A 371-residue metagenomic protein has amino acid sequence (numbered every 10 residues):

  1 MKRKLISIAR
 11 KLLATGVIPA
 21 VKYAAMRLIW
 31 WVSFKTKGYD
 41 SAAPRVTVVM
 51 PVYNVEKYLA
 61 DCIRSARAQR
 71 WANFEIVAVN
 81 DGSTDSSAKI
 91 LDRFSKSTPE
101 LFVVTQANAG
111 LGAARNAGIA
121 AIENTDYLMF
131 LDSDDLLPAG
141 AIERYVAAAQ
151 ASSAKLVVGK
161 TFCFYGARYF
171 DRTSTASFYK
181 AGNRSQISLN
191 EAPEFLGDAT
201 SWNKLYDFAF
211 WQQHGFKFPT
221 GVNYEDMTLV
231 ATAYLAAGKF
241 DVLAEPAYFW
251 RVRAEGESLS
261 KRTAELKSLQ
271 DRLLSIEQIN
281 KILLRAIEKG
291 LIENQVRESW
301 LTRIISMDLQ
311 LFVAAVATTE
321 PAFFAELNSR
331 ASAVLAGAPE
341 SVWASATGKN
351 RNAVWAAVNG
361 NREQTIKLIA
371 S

Functional and structural regions predicted by a protein language model:
M1-D40, V252-S371: C-terminal subregions of glycosyltransferases and related glycan-biosynthesis enzymes
I8, L12, P19-K281, R285: Nucleotide-sugar donor-binding/catalytic module of glycosyltransferases that assemble extracellular/cell-envelope
